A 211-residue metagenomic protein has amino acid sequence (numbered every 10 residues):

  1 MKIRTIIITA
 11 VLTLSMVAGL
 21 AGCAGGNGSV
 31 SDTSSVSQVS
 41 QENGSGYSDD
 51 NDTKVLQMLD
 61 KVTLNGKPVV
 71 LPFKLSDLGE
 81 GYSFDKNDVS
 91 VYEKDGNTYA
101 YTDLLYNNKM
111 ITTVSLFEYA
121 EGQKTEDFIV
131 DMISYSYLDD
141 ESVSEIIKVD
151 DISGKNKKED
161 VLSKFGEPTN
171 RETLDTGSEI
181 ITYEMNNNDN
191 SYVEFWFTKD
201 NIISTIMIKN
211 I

Functional and structural regions predicted by a protein language model:
M1-A10: Bacterial N-terminal signal peptides that target proteins for export
L12, D52-V55, S136-D139: A short alpha-helix capping/helix-coil boundary motif
A18-G22: C-terminal motif of bacterial Sec signal peptides marking the signal peptidase cleavage site
A24-S90: N-terminal, intrinsically disordered, polar/charged segments of Gram-positive cell-envelope systems that serve as
V39, G44-S48, L75-E126, S153-I211: A cross-family detector of function-defining hotspots
K61-P68, V143-I152, T182-Y183: Second-shell loop/turn segments in exported
F128-S144, S204-I211: A short, surface-exposed interaction/processing loop segment used at functional sites
